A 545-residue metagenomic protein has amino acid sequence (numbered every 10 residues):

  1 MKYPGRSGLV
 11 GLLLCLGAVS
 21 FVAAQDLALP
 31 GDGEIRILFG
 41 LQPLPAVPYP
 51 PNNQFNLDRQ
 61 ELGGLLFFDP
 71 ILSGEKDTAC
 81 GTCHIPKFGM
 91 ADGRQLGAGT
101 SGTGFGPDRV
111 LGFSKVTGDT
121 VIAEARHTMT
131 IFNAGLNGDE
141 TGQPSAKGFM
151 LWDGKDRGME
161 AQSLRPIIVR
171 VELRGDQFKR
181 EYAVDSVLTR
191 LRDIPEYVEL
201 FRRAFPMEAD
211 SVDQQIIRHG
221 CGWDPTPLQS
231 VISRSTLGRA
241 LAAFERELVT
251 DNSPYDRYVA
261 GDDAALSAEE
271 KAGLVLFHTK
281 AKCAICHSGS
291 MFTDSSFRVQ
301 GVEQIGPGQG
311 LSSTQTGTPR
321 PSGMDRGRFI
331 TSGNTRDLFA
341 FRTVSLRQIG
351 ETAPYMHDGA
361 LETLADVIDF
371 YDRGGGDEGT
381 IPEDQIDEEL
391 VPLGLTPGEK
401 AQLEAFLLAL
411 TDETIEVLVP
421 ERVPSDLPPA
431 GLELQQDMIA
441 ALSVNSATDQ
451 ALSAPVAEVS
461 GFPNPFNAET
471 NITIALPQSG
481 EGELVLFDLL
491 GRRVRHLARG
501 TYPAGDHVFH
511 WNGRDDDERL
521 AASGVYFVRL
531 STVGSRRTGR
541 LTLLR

Functional and structural regions predicted by a protein language model:
M1-V10: Bacterial N-terminal signal peptides that target proteins for export
V10-S20: Bacterial N-terminal signal peptides
A24-L442: Periplasmic c-type cytochrome electron-transfer domains
G63, F487-V494, Y526: Short, glycine-anchored, charge-dense loop/turn motifs used at functional sites
G74, A468, Q478, P503-A504 (+1 more regions): Surface-exposed loops/turns
L151, M356, D488-L489, D515: Short, acidic, Ser/Thr-enriched surface-loop or helix-capping motifs
A441-F487, W511: Glycine-centered coil/turn sites that cap beta-strands in beta-rich domains
H496, T501-A504, V508-H510, D516-R545: C-terminal tail/sorting-segment detector
